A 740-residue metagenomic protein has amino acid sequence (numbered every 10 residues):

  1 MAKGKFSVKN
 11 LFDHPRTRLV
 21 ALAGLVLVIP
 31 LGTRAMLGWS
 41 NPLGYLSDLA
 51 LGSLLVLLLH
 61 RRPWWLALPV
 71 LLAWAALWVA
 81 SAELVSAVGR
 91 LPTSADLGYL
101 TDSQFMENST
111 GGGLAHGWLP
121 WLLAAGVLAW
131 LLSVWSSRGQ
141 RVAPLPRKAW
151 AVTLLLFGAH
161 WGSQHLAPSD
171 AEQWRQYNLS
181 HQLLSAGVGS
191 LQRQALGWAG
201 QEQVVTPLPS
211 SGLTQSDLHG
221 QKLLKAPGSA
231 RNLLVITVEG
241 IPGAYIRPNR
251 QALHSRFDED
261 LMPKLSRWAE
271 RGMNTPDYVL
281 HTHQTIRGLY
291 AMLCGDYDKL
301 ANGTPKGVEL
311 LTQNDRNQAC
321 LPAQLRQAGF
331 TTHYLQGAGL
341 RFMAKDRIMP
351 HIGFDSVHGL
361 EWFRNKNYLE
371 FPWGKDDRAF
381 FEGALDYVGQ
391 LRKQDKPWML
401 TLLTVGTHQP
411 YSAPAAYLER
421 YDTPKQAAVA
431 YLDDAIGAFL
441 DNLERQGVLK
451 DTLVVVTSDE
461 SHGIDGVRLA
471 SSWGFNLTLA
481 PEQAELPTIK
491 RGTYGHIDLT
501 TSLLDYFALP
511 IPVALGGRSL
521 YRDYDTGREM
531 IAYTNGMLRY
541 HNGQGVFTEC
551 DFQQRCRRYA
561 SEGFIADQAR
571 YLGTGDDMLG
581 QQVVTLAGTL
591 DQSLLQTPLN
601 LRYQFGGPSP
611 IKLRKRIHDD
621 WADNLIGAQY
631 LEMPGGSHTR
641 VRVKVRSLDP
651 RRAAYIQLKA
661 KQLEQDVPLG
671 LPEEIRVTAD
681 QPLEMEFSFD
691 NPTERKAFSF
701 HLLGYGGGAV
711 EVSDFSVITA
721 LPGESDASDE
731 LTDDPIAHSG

Functional and structural regions predicted by a protein language model:
A2-G189: Transmembrane and membrane-interface helices of multi-pass, inner-membrane envelope-modifying transferases
L11-F12, A21, L340-M343, A484-H618 (+1 more regions): Membrane-interface soluble catalytic domains
G52, Q215, R378-G389, A415-T452: A long, amphipathic alpha-helix that forms part of the scaffold/cap immediately adjacent to metal-dependent active
T153-V235, P242-W398, T404-Y417, A427 (+1 more regions): Active-site-proximal alpha/beta segments of enzymes that process anionic O-linked groups
G288-D298, G466-I511: Substrate-binding rim/cap in mid-to-C-terminal beta-strand-loop elements of soluble/periplasmic
Y431-S471, T500-P510: Metal-dependent active-site segment of extracytoplasmic phospho-/sulfohydrolases and closely related
L601-G740: Extracellular and organelle-lumenal recognition/adhesion modules and their flexible linkers in secreted
